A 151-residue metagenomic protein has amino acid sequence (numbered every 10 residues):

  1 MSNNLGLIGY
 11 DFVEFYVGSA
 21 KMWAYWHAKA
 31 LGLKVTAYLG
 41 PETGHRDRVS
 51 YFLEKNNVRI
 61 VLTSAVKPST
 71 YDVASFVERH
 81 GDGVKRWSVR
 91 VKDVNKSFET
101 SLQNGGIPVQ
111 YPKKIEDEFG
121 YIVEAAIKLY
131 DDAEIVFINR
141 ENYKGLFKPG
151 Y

Functional and structural regions predicted by a protein language model:
M1-K21, V84-V89, K144-Y151: N-terminal beta-strand motif that seeds the catalytic metal site of vicinal oxygen chelate
M1-N4, A74-R79: Short, flexible, solvent-exposed loop/turn segments with mixed acidic/basic and small polar residues
L5-I60, Q103-N104, P112-E118, A125-L129: Core segments of cupin and vicinal oxygen chelate
Y10-E14, L33, I60-L62, V73 (+2 more regions): Short, structured motif recognition centered on aromatic/hydrophobic residues
A28, S50-Y51, A74-V77, G150-Y151: Surface-exposed beta-strand edges and their flanking turn/coil or helix-capping segments
G40, S69-V77: Membrane-interface interhelical loops and short amphipathic "cap" helices that link adjacent transmembrane segments
T63-A65, R79-Y151: Extended catalytic-interface subdomain
